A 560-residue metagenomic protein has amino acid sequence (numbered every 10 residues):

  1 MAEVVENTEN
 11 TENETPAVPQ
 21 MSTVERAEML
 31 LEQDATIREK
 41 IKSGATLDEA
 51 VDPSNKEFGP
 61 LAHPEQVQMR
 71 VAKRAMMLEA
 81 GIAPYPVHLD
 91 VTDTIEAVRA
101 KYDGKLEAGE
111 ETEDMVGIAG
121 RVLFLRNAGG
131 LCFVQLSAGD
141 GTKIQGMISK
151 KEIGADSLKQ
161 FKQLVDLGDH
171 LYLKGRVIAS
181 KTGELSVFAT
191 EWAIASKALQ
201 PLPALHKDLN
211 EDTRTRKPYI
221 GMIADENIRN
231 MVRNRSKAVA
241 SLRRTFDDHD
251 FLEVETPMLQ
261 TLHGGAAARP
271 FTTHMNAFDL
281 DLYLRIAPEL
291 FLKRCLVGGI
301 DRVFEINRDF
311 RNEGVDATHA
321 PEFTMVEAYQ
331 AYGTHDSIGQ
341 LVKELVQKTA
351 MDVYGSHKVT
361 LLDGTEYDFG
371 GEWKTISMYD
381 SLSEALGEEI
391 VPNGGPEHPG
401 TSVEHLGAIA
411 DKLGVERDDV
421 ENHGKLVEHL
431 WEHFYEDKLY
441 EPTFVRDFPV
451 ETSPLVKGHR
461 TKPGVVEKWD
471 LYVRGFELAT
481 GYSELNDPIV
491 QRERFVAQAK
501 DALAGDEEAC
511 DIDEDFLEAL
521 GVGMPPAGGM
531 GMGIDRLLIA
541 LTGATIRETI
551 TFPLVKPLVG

Functional and structural regions predicted by a protein language model:
M1-G560: Class II aminoacyl-tRNA synthetase catalytic cores and aaRS-like
